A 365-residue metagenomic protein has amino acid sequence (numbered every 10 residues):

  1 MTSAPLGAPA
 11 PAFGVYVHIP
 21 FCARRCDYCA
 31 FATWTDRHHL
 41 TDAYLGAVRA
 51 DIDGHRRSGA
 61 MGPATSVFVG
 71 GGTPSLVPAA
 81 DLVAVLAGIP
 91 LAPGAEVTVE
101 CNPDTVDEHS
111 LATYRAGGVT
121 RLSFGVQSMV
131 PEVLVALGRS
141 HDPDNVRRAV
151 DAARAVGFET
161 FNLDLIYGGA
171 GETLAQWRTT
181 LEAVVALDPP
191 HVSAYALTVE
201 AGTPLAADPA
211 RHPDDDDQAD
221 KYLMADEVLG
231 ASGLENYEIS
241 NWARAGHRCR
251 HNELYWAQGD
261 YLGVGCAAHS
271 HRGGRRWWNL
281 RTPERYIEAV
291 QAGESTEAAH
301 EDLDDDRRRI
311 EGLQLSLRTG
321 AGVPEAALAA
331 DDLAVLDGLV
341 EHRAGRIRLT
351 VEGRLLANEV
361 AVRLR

Functional and structural regions predicted by a protein language model:
T2-G14, T33-S58, G62-A326: C-terminal scaffold of the Radical SAM
H18-T33: Local cysteine-cluster metal-coordination motifs and their immediate loop/turn environment, predominantly Fe-S cluster
A30, G138, A361: Short, flexible helix/strand-to-coil boundary loops that buttress conserved ligand/catalytic motifs in alpha/beta
A327-D337: Short amphipathic alpha-helical interaction segments
L336-G345: A short, conserved structural fragment
R346-T350: Minor-groove-contacting beta-hairpin "wing" of winged helix-turn-helix DNA-binding domains
E352-R365: Short, amphipathic alpha-helical interaction segments positioned at domain boundaries
